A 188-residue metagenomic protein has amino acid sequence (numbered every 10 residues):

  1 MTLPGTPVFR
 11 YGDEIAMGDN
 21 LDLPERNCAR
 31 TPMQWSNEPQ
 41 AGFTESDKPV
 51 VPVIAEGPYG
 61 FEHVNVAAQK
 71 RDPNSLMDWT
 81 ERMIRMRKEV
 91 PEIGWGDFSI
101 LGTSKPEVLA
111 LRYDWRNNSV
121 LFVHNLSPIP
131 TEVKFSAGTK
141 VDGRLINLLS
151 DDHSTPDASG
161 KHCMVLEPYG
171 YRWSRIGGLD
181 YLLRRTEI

Functional and structural regions predicted by a protein language model:
M1-F9, I15-I188: Carbohydrate-interacting/catalytic domains
